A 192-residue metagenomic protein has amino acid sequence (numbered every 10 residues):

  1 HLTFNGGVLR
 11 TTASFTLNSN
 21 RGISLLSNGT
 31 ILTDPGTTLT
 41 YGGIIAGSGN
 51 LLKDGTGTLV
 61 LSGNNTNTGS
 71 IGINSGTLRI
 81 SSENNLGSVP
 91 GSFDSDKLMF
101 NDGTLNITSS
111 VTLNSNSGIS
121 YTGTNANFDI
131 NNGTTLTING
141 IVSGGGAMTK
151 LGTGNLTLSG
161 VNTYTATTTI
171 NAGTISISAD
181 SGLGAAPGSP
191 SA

Functional and structural regions predicted by a protein language model:
H1-L39, A46-V60, T68-L136, S143-T157 (+1 more regions): Beta-strand repeat architectures
